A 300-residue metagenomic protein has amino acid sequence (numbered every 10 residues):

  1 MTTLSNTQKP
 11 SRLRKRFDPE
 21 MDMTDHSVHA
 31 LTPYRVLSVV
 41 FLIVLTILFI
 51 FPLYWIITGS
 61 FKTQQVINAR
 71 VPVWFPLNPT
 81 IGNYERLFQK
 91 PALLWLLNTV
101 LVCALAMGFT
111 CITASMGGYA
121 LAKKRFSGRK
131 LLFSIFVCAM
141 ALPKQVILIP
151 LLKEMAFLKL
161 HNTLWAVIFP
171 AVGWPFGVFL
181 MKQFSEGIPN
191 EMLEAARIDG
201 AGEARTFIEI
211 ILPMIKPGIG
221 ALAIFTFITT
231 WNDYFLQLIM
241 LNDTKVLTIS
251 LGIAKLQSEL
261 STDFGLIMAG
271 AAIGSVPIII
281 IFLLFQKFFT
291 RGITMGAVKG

Functional and structural regions predicted by a protein language model:
M1-H29: Short, Lys/Arg-rich, polar N-terminal cytosolic tail immediately upstream of the first transmembrane signal-anchor
R16, H29-A30, Y34-G300: A structural signal for multi-pass alpha-helical bundles of membrane permease subunits that mediate small-molecule
